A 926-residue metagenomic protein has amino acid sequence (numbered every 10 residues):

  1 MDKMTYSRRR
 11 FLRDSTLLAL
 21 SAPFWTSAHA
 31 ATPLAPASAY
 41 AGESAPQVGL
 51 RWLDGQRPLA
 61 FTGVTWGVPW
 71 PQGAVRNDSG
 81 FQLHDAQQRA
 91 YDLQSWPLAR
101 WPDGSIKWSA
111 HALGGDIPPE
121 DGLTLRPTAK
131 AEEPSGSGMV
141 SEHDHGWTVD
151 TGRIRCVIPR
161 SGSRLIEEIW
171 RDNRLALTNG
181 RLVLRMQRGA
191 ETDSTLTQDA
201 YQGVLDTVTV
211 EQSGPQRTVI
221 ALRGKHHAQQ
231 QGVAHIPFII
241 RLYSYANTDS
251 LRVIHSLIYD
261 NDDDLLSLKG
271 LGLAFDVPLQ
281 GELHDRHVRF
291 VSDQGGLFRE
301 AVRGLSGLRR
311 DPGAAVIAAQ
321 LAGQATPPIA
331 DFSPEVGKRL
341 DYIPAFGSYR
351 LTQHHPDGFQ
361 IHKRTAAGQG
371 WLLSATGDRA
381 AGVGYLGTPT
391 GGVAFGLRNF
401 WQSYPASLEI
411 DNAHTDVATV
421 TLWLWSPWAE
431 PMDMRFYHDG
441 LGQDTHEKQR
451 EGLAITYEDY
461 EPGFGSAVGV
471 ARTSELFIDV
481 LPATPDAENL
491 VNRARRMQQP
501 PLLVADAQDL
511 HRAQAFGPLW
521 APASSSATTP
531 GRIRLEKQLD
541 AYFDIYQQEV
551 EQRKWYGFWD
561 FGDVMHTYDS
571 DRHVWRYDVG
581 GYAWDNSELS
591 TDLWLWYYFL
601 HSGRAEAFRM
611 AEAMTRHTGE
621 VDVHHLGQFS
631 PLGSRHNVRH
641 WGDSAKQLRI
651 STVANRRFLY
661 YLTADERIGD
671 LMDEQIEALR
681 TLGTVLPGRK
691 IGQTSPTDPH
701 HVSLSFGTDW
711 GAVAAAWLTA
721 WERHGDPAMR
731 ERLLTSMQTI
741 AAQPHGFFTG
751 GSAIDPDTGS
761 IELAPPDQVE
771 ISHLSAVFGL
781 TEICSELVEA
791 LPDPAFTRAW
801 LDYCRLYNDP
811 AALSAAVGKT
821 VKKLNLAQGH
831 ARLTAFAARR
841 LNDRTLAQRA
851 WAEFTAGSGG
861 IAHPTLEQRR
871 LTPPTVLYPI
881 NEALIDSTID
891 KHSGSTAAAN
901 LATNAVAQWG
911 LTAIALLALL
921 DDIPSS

Functional and structural regions predicted by a protein language model:
D2, R10-A31: N-terminal export signals
W25-Q47: C-terminal segment of N-terminal export signals and the immediately downstream linker at the start of the mature
D54-N77, L268-D276: Surface-exposed beta-strand/loop patches in extracellular or lumenal glycoproteins
H84-W108, D444-I455: Solvent-exposed beta-strand/loop surfaces of large extracellular or lumenal domains
S135-R160, Q294-G296, D311, D486-Y597 (+2 more regions): An acidic-aromatic substrate-binding cleft motif
G146-A507, F561-T567, A583-N586, S644-Q647: Beta-strand/loop-rich accessory regions of lumenal/periplasmic or secreted enzymes, predominantly carbohydrate-active
D486-R496, T719-G746, G750-S926: Terminal, non-catalytic domain-edge segments
V550-N586, R616-M729, P744-H773, V777 (+2 more regions): Catalytic cores of eukaryotic secretory-pathway lumenal/extracellular enzymes that build and remodel glycoconjugates
